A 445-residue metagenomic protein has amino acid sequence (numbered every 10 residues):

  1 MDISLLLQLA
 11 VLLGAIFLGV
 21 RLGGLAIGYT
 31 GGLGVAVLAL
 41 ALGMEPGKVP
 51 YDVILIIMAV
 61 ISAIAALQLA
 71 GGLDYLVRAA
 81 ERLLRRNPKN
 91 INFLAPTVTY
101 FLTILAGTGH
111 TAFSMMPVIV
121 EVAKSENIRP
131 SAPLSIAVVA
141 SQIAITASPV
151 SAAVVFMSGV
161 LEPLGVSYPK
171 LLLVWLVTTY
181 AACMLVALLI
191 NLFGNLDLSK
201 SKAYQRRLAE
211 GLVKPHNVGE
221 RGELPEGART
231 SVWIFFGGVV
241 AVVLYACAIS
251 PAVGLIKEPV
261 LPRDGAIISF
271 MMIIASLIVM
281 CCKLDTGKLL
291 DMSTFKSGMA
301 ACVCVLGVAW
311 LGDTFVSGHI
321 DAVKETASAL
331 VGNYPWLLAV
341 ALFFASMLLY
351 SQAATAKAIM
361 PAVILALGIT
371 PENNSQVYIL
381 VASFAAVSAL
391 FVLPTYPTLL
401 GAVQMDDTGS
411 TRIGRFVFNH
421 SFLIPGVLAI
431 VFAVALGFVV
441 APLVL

Functional and structural regions predicted by a protein language model:
M1-I64, A203-V316, I424-L445: Hydrophobic transmembrane alpha-helices of multi-pass small-molecule transporters
L18-V20, T30-L33, M44-I128, A132-P133 (+1 more regions): Membrane-embedded alpha-helical segments and adjacent helix-loop junctions characteristic of multi-pass solute
D52-I61, L173-A187, P259-M271, I379-L393: Alpha-helical transmembrane segments
I61-A65, A95-T111, I136-S148, W175-V186 (+4 more regions): Helix-loop-helix module between adjacent transmembrane segments
V120-S231, Q376-A385, G401-L445: Membrane-core helix-loop-helix motifs of multi-pass transport proteins
S158-P163, V253-E258, K324-L330: Membrane-interfacial helical/loop segments at transmembrane boundaries in membrane proteins
Q352, Y396-Q404: Terminal transmembrane helical module of multi-pass membrane proteins
M360, I364-N373, V377-L390: Active-site/pore-lining binding-face segments in mid-to-C-terminal subdomains
